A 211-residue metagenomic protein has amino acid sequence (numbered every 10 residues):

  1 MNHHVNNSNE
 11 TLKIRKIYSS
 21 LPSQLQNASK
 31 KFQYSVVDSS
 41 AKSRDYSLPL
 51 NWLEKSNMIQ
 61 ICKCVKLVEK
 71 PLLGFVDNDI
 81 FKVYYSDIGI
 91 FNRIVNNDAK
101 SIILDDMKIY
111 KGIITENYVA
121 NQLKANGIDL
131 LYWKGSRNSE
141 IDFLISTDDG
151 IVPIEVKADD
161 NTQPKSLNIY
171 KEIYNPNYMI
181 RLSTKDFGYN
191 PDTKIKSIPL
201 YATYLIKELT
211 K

Functional and structural regions predicted by a protein language model:
M1-I145: Accessory nucleic acid-recognition modules appended to NTPase machines
V95-D98, S166-L167, P191-D192: Short conserved micro-motifs at the rims of enzyme active sites and ligand-binding pockets
G127, Y174-N175: A structural signal for short coil/turn segments at secondary-structure junctions
G135, N175-T193: Nucleic-acid nuclease catalytic cores
I145-P153: Active-site beta-strand-loop-beta-strand hairpin of nuclease catalytic cores that positions key catalytic residues
E155-A158: Terminal-proximal interaction/regulatory segments of ATP-powered molecular machines
D160-I169: Active-site-adjacent loop/helix micro-motif of nuclease/hydrolase catalytic cores
D186-K211: Domain-level recognition of nuclease-like catalytic cores that cleave nucleotide substrates
